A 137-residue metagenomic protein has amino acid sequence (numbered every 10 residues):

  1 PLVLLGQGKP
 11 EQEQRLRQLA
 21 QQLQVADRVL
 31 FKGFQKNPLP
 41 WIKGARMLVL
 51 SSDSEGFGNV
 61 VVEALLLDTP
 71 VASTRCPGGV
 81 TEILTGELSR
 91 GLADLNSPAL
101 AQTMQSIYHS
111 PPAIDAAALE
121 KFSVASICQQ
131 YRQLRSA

Functional and structural regions predicted by a protein language model:
P1-Q14: Glycosyltransferase donor-sugar binding loop
R15-G33: Nucleotide-activated donor-binding/catalytic signature segment of Leloir-type glycosyltransferases, i.e., the conserved
F34, D53: Aromatic "clamp/platform" in nucleotide-sugar-dependent glycosyltransferases that forms part of the donor/acceptor
P38, G58-V61, V80: Short glycine/serine-rich donor-binding loops of glycosyltransferases
E63, R75-L92: Short acidic/histidine- and often glycine-rich active-site loop of Leloir-type glycosyltransferases that engages
P70-T74: Short hydrophobic beta-strand element within catalytic cores of glycosyltransferases and related nucleotide-activated
T85-P98, Q105-S110: Conserved acidic donor-binding segment of nucleotide-sugar-dependent glycosyltransferases
H109-S136: A charged, aromatic-enriched C-terminal amphipathic alpha-helix characteristic of glycosyltransferases across folds
